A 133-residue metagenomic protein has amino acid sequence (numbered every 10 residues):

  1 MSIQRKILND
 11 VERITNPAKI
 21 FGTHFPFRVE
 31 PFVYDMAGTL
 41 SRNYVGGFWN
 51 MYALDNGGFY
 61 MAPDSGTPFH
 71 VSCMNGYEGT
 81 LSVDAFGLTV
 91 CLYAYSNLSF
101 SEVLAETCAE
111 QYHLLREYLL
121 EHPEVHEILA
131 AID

Functional and structural regions predicted by a protein language model:
M1-G38: Terminal domain-start segments
I7, G38-S41, M74-L81: Short, charged/polar micro-motifs that form catalytic or ligand-binding hotspots
A18, Y34, A53, S72-N75 (+1 more regions): Compositionally biased, low-complexity repeat tracts
F21, N56, S65, N75-E78: Feature targets compositionally biased, intrinsically disordered low-complexity regions with long contiguous runs
G22, P26, G38, R42 (+4 more regions): Generic surface-pattern signal
F25-P68: Amphipathic, interaction-prone secondary-structure segments
P68, S72-D133: Polybasic, proline/glycine-rich intrinsically disordered low-complexity segments
